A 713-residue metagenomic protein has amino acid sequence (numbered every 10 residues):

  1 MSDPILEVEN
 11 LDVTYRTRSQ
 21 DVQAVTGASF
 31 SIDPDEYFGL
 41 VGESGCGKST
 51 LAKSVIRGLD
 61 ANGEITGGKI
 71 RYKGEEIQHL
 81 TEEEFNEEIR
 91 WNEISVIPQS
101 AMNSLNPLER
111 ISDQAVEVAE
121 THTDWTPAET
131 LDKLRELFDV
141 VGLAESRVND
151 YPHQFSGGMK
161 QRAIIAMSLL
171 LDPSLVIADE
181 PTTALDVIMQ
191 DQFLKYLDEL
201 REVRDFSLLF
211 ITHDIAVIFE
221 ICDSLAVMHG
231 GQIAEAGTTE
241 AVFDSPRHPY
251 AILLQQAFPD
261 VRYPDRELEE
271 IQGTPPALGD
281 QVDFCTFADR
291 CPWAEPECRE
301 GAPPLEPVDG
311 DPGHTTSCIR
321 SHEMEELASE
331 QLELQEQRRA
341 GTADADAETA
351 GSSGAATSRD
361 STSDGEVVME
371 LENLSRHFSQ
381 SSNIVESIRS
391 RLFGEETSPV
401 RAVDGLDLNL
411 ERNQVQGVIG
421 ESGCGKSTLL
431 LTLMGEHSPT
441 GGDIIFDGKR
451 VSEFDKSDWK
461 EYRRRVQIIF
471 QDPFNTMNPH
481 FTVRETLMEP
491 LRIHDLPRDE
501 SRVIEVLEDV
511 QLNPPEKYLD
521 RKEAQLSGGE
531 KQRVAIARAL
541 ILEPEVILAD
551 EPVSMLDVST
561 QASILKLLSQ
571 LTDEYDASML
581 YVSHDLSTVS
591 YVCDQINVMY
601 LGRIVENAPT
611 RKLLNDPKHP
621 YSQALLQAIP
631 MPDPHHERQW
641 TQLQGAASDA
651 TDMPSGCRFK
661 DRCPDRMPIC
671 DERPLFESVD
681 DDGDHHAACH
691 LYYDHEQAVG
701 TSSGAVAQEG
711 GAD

Functional and structural regions predicted by a protein language model:
E43, R57, L185-R266, M555-R638: P-loop NTP-binding/switch modules centered on Walker-like glycine-rich loops
I56, D60, M434: Helix-to-loop junction immediately C-terminal to a conserved catalytic motif
E64-E76, G442-R450: Conserved ABC transporter NBD signature motif
A128-S146, E199, Q255, R450 (+3 more regions): Conserved ABC ATPase "signature" region
A163, S168-L169, V534, L540: ABC ATPase C-loop
L170-S174, I541-E545: A short, proline-enriched helix->beta-strand linker immediately N-terminal to the Walker B motif in ABC-type P-loop
T238-V368, S381, V385, T610-A712: Charged, flexible cofactor/metal-binding loops and thiol motifs
